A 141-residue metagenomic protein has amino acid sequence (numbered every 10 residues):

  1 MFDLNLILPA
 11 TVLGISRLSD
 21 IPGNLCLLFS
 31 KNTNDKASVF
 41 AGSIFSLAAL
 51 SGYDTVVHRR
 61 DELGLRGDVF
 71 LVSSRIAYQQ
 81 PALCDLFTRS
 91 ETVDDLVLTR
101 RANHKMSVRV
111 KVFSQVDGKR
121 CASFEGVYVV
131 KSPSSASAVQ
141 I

Functional and structural regions predicted by a protein language model:
M1-T33, V139-I141: Non-catalytic linker/capping segments at the edges of enzyme domains
L8-A10, V69-L71, N103-K105: Short solvent-exposed loop/turn micro-motifs enriched in small/polar/acidic residues
S16, N24-C26, R75, F87-R89 (+2 more regions): Beta-strand secondary-structure signal
C26-H58, L65-R66: Hot-dog-fold acyl-thioester-processing enzymes
D35-K36, Y78, L96-T99: Short helix-to-loop capping/linker segments positioned immediately adjacent to catalytic or ligand/cofactor-binding
S43-S46, S73-A77, T92, M106-S114: Hydrophobic alpha-helical segments of small multi-pass membrane proteins
T55-V93: Hydrophobic beta-strand-centered segment that forms part of the acyl-chain substrate-binding groove
A82-L83, V93-I141: HotDog/MaoC-like acyl-thioester-processing domains
